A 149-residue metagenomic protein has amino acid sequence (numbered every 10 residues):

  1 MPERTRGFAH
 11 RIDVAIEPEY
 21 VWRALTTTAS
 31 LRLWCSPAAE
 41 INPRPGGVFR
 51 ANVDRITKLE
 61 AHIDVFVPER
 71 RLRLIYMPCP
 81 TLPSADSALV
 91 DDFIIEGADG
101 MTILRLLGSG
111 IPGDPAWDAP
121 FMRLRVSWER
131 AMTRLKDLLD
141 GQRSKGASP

Functional and structural regions predicted by a protein language model:
M1-A9: Short acidic N-proximal helix/loop "leader" segments that mark the beginning of a domain or an inter-domain linker
E3, G110-P149: A conserved amphipathic terminal alpha-helix motif
A9-H10, I16, Y20, A29-H62 (+2 more regions): Short beta-edge strand/loop motif at the mouth of beta-sheet-based domains
I12, L106-S109: Short, hydrophobic/aromatic-enriched beta-strand segments in well-ordered soluble domains
A24-L25, F66: Conserved catalytic core of Hanks-type protein kinase domains
L25, C35, Y76, L139: Short, flexible helix/strand-to-coil boundary loops that buttress conserved ligand/catalytic motifs in alpha/beta
T26, T102: Ser/Thr-centric signal marking residues that sit in or immediately flank functional binding/regulatory motifs
A39-E40, I56-M101, S109-G110: Hydrophobic-ligand binding "helix-grip"
